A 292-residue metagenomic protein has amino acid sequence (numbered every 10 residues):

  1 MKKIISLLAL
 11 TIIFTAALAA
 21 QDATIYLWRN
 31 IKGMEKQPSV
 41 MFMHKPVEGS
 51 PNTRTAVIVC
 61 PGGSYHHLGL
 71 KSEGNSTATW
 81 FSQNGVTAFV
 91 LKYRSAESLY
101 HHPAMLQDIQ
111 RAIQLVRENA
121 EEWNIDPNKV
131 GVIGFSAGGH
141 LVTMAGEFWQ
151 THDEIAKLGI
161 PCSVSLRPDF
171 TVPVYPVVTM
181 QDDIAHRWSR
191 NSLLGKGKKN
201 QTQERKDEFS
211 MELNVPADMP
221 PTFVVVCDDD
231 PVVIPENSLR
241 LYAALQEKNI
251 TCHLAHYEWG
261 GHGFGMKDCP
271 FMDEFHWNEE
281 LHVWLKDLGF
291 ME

Functional and structural regions predicted by a protein language model:
Q21-N52: N-terminal cap/lid segment of alpha/beta-hydrolase-fold proteins
N30, P176, M180-N214, P220: Mobile cap/lid helix-loop segments that gate and shape the active-site cleft of serine hydrolases
H44, V225, E236-E292: C-terminal catalytic histidine-bearing segment of alpha/beta-hydrolase fold enzymes
T53-G62: Short beta-strand element of the alpha/beta-hydrolase
P61-H66, D228: Active-site glycine-rich loops that stabilize anionic/oxyanionic intermediates across multiple enzyme folds
G69-K71, S76, L91-P127, P270-F275: Catalytic nucleophile-loop/oxyanion-hole region of alpha/beta-hydrolase and closely related hydrolase-like folds
Q114-A185, K206: Primarily recognizes the serine-hydrolase "nucleophile elbow" in alpha/beta-hydrolase and SGNH/GDSL folds
V224-V226, D230: Short beta-strand/loop motif that positions the catalytic acidic residue of the alpha/beta-hydrolase fold
